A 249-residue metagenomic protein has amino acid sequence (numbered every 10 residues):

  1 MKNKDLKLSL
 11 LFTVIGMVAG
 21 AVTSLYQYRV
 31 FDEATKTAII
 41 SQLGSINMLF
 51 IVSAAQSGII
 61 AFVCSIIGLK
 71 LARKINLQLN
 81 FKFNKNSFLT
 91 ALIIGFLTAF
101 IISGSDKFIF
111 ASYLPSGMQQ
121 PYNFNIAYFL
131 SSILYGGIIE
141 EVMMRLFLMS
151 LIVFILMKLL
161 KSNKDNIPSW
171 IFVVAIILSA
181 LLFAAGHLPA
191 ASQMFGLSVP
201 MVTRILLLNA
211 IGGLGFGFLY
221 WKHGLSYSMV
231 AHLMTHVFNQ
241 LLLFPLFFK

Functional and structural regions predicted by a protein language model:
M1-V14, F50, K82-F96, S226-V230: Alpha-helical transmembrane segments and their helix-start/interface "positive-inside/aromatic belt" motifs in integral
T13-A34, A61, I102-F108: Alpha-helical transmembrane segments of multi-pass membrane proteins
Y26-V30, K107-S112, L188-G196: Juxtamembrane "helix-exit" motif on the non-cytosolic side of transmembrane helices
Y28-I51, I60-S87: Membrane-helix interface linkers and caps
S41, N47, K74-G136, F154-N163: Juxtamembrane helix-loop-helix connectors linking adjacent transmembrane helices in multi-pass membrane enzymes
L49-A61, M201-L208: Alpha-helical transmembrane segments of polytopic membrane proteins
A127-K249: Transmembrane helix-loop-helix hairpins at the membrane interface of multi-pass integral membrane proteins
